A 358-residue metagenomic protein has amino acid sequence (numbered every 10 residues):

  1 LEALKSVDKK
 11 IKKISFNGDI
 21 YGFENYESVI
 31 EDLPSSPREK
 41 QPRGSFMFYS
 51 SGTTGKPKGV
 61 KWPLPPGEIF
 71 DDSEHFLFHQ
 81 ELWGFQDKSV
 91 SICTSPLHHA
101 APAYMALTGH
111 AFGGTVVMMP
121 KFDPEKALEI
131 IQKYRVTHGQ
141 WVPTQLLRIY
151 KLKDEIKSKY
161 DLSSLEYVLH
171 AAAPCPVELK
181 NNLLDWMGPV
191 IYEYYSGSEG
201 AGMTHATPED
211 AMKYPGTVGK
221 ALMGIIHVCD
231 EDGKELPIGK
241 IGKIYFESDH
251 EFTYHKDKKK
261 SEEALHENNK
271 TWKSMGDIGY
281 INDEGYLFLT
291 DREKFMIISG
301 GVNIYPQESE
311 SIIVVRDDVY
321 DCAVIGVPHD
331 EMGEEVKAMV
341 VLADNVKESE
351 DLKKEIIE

Functional and structural regions predicted by a protein language model:
L1, K58-K61, T115-K121, Y192: Short beta-strand->loop structural element characteristic of the AMP-binding/adenylate-forming
E2-F48, K56, P65-F70, E74-F76 (+1 more regions): ANL superfamily adenylate-forming
K9, S164, I225, K260 (+1 more regions): Glycine-centered tight turns that cap/initiate beta-strands
K12-Y21, I191-E199, V218-G219, I325-P328: Beta-strand->loop->alpha-helix junctions that form or flank phosphate-binding loops in nucleotide-handling enzymes
S28, F48, A111, V136-W141 (+5 more regions): Gly/Ser/Thr-rich phosphate-binding loop
K58-W62, D72-E81, S91, L128-I130 (+8 more regions): Adenylate-forming
E68-T94, H98-H138, L152: Conserved AMP-binding/adenylation subdomain of ANL enzymes
E129, G139, D232, F246-S248 (+3 more regions): AMP-binding/adenylate-forming catalytic core of the ANL superfamily
